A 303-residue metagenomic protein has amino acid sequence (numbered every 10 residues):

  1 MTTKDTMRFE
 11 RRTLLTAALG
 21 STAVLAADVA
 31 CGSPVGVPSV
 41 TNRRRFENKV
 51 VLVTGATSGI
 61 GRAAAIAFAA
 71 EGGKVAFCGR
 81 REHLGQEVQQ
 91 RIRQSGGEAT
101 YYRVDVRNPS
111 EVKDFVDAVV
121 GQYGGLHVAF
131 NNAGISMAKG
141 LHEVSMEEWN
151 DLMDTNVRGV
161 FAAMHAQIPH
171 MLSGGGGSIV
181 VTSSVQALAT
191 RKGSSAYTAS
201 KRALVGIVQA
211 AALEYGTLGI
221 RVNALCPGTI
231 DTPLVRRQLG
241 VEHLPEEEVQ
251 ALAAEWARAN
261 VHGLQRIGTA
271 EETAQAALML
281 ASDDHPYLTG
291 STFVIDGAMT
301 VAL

Functional and structural regions predicted by a protein language model:
T2-T22: N-terminal secretory signal peptides and thylakoid transit peptides that target proteins across membranes
T57-S58, R81: Conserved glycine-rich cofactor-binding loop
G140-L141, S145-M153, R258: Substrate-binding pocket helix/loop in short-chain dehydrogenase/reductase
M164, S200, V208: Active-site helix of classical SDR
S184: Residue(s) in the substrate-gating loop at a strand-loop-helix junction that position the organic substrate next
G216, R221, L288-G290: Short, small/polar-rich loop/turn modules that mediate ligand/substrate recognition or access, typified
A277-L278, T289-L303: Short C-terminal tail/terminal secondary-structure segment of NAD(P)H-dependent dehydrogenase/reductase domains
